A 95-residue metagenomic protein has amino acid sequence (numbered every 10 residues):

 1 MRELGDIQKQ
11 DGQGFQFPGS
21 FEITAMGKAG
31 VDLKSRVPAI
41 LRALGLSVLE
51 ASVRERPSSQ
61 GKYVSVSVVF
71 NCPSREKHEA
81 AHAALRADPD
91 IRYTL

Functional and structural regions predicted by a protein language model:
M1-S65, V69-L95: Long, contiguous binding/interaction regions
